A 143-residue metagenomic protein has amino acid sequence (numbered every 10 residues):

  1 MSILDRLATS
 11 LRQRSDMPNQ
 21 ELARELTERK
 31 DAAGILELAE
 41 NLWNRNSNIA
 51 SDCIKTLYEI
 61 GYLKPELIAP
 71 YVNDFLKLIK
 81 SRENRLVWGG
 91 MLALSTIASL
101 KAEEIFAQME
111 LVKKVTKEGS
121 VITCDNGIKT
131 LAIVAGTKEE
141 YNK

Functional and structural regions predicted by a protein language model:
M1-M17: Charged, compositionally biased N-terminal leader segments and the immediate start of the first structured element
M1-R6, K30-L42, P65-L78, A102-V115 (+1 more regions): Amphipathic alpha-helical scaffolding segments comprising HEAT/armadillo-like alpha-solenoid repeats
R12-Q20, A32, S47-N48, N84-R85 (+1 more regions): Alpha-helix N-cap/helix-start positions at coil->helix boundaries
L22, C53-T56, G90, G127: Conserved hydrophobic register position within alpha-solenoid helical repeats
L22-A23, S99-E104, V112-D125, L131-K143: Eukaryotic alpha-helical solenoid repeat scaffolds
R45, R82-E83, L100, G119: Structural signature of alpha-solenoid helical repeat scaffolds
Y58-E59, S95, A132-I133: Structural signature of alpha-helical solenoid repeat scaffolds
E83-A93, I97-S99: Ordered, amphipathic secondary-structure segments that act as subunit-interaction surfaces in large macromolecular
